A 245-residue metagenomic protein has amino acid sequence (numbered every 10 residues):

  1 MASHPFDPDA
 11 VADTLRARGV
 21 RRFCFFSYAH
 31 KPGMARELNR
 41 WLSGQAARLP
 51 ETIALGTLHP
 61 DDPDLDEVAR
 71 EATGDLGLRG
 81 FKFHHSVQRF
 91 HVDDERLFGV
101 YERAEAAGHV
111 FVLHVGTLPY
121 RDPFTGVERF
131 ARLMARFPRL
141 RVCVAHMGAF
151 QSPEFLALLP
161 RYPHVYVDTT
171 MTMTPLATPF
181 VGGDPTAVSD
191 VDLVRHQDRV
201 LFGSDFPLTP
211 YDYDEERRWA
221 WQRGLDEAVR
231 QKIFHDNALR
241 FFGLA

Functional and structural regions predicted by a protein language model:
M1-R22, H196-L201, P210-A245: Mid-to-C-terminal alpha-helical segments outside catalytic/metal-binding sites
P8-D9, R36-R40, V127-E128, D214-R217: Short, surface-exposed alpha-helical segments at coil->helix boundaries
T14, E71-A72, R132, A157-L158 (+2 more regions): Well-formed, non-transmembrane alpha-helical positions, independent of function
R21-R22, H30-T125, T174: Active-site gating/metal-coordination segments in enzymes
F25, A54-T57, V142-H146, G203: Short catalytic-loop micro-motif centered on adjacent basic/acidic residues
N39, L65-D66, F130, Q151-F155 (+2 more regions): Short, well-ordered alpha-helical microsegments
L42, A72, F81, A104 (+5 more regions): Conserved, mostly hydrophobic/aromatic
R79-G80, D93-L201: Catalytic pocket-lining loop regions of alpha/beta-barrel enzymes, especially the amidohydrolase/enolase/GH5 lineages
